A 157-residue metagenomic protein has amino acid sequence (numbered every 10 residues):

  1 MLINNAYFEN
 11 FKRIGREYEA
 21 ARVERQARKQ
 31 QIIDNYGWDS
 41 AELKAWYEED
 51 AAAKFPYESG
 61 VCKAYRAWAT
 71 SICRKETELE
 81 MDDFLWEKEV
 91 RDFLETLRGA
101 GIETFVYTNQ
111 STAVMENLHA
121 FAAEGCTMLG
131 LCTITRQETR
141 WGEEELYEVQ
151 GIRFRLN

Functional and structural regions predicted by a protein language model:
M1-E116: An N-terminal amphipathic alpha-helical segment
M115-L129: Short, aromatic/basic amphipathic alpha-helical patches
T127-N157: C-terminal edge-of-domain segments
